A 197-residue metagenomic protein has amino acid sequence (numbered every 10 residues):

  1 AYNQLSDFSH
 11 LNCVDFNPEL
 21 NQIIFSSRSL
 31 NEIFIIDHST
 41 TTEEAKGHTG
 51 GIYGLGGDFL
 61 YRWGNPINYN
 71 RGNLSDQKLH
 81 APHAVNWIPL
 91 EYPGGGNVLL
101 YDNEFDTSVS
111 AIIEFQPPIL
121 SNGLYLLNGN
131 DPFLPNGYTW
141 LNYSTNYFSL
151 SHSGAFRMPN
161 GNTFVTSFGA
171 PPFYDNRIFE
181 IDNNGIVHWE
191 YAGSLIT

Functional and structural regions predicted by a protein language model:
A1-T197: Histidine-/acidic-rich catalytic cores in large beta-rich domains
